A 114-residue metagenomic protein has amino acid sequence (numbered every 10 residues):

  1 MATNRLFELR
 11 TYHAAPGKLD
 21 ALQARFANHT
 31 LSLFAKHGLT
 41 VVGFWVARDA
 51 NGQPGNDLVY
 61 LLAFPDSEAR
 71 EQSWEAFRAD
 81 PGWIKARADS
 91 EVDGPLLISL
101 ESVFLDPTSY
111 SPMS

Functional and structural regions predicted by a protein language model:
M1-N4, S114: Basic/polar N-terminal segments that are highly enriched at the extreme N-terminus, encompassing both cleavable
A2, A21-V42, N51-P54, A63-V103: An amphipathic, aromatic/His-enriched active-site/gating alpha helix that lines ligand/cofactor pockets
F7-T11, V59: Active-site-flanking beta-strand signature of metal-NTP-handling nucleotidyl enzymes and homologous cyclase-like
D106-S114: Acidic/histidine-enriched, glycine/proline-rich intrinsically disordered or flexible terminal extensions
